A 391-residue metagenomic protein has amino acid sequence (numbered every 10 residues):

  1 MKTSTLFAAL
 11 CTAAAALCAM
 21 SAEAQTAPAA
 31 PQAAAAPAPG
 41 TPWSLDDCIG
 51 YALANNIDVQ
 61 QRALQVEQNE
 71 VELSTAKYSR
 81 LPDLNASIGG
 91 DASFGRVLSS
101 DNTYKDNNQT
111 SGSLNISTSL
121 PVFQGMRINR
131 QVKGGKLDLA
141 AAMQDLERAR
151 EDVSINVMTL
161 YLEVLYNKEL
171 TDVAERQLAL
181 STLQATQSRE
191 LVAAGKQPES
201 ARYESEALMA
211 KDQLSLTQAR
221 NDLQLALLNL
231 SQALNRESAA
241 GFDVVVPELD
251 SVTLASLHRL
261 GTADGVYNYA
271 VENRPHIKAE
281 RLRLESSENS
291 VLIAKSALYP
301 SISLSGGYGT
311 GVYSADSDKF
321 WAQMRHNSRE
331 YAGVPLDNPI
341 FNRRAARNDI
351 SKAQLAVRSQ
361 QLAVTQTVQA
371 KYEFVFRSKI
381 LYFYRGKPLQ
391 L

Functional and structural regions predicted by a protein language model:
M1-E23: Gram-negative bacterial Sec-dependent N-terminal signal peptides
A24-G89, G95, S238, V245-E285 (+1 more regions): Bacterial Sec-pathway N-terminal export signals of envelope proteins
A29-T41, S87-L120, E248-R259, L292 (+2 more regions): Small/polar, glycine/serine/threonine/aspartate-rich low-complexity segments that form flexible
G50-Q60, E67-D83, I116-G134, Q144-E151 (+7 more regions): A glycine-/polar-enriched beta->alpha junction
R96-T103, R130, E204, V245 (+4 more regions): Outer-membrane beta-barrel translocator domains and adjoining extracellular loop/strand segments of Gram-negative
R150-V266, L381-P388: Periplasmic alpha-helical coiled-coil/stalk elements that build and connect Gram-negative outer-membrane
L336-A353, K371, V375-S378, Y382-L391: C-terminal substrate/ligand-recognition segments
